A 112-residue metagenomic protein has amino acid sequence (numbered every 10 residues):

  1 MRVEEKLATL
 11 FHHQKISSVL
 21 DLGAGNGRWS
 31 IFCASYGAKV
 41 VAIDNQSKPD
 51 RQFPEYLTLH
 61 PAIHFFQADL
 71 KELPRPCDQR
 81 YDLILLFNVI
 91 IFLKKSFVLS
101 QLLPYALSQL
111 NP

Functional and structural regions predicted by a protein language model:
M1-K15: Conserved alpha-helix/loop element of class I SAM-dependent methyltransferases that forms part of the SAM/SAH-binding
I16-G25: Conserved class I S-adenosyl-L-methionine
R28, F32-E72: Class I SAM-dependent methyltransferase SAM/SAH-binding core
E72-D78: Short conserved loop adjoining the S-adenosyl-L-methionine
L85: A conserved beta-strand element that flanks and buttresses the S-adenosyl-L-methionine
N88-F92: Short catalytic micro-motifs in class I SAM-dependent methyltransferases
L93-Y105: A short, conserved alpha-helix within the catalytic core of class I
L110-P112: Short glycine-dipeptide loop
